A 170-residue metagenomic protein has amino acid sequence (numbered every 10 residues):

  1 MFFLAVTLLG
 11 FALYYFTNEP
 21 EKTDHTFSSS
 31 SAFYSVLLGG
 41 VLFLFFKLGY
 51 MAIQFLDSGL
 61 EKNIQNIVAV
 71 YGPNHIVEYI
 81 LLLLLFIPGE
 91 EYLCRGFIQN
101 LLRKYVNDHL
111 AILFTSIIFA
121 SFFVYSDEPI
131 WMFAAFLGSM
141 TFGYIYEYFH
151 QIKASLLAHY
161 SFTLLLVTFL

Functional and structural regions predicted by a protein language model:
M1-N18: Alpha-helical transmembrane segments in multi-pass membrane proteins
F2-T7, S116-F119, A135, S139 (+1 more regions): Residue-level recognition of pore/gate-forming positions within transmembrane alpha-helices of multi-pass
V6-G10, L38, L42-F46, Y50 (+2 more regions): Alpha-helical transmembrane segments of multipass membrane proteins
E21-F86: Juxtamembrane helix-loop-helix connectors linking adjacent transmembrane helices in multi-pass membrane enzymes
A32-L37, I80, H109-I117, M132-F133 (+1 more regions): Hydrophobic alpha-helical transmembrane segments
Q65-S121: Function-critical hydrophobic alpha-helical transmembrane segments in multi-pass membrane proteins
F123-I130: Membrane-interface helix caps and helix-loop-helix hairpins in membrane proteins
W131-L170: Functionally important transmembrane alpha-helices
